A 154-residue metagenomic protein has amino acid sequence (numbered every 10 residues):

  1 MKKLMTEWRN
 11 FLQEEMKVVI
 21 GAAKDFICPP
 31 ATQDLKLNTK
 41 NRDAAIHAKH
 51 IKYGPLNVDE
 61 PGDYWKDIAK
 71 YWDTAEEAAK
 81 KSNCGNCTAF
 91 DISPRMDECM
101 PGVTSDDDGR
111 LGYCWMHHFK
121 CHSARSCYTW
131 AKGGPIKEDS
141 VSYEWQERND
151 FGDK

Functional and structural regions predicted by a protein language model:
M1-A22: Protein-protein interaction and targeting regions used for scaffolding, dimerization, and localization
V18-K154: Cysteine-centered metal-binding/redox modules
